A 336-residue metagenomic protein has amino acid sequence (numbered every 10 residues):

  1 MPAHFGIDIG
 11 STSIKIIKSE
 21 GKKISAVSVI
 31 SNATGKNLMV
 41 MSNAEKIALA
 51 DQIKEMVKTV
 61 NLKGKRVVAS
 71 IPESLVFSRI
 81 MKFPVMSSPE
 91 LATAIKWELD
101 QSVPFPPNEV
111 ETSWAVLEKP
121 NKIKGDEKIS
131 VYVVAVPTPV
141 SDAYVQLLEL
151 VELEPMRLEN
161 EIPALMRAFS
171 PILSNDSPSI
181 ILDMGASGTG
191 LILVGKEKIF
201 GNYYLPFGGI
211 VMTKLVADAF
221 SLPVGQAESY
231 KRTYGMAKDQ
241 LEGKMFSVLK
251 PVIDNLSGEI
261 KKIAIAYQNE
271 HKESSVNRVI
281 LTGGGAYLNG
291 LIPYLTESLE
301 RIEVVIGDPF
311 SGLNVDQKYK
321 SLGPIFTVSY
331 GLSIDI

Functional and structural regions predicted by a protein language model:
M1-A33, K65-P72, P171-G201, L205-V211 (+1 more regions): Gly/Thr-rich phosphate-binding beta-strand-loop-beta motif of the actin/hexokinase/Hsp70
M1-E98, S102, D142-Y144: Non-catalytic, solvent-exposed interaction/assembly segments
T34-M41, T138-L165, E197-Q240: Glycine-rich phosphate-binding loop plus the immediately following alpha-helix
I53, L62-S74, L148, L153-R157 (+1 more regions): Short glycine-rich phosphate-binding loop at a beta-alpha junction
I71-P171, P309-G312: Active-site neighborhood for divalent-cation/phosphate handling
A164, A286, V305-I336: Glycine-rich phosphate-binding/hydrolytic loop that grips phosphoryl groups
D218-A219, S229-R278, G285: Adenine-nucleotide phosphate-binding core of ATP-dependent small-molecule kinases
S274-I302: Glycine-rich phosphate-binding loops at beta-strand->alpha-helix junctions
